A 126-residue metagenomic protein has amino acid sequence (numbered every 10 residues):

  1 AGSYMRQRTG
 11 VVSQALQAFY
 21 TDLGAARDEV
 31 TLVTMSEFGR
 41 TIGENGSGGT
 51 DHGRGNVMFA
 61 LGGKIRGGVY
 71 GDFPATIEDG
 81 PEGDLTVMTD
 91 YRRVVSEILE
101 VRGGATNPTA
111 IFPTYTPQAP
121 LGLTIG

Functional and structural regions predicted by a protein language model:
A1-G126: Feature marks hydrolase-like catalytic cores characterized by long aromatic- and Gly/Pro-rich stretches
